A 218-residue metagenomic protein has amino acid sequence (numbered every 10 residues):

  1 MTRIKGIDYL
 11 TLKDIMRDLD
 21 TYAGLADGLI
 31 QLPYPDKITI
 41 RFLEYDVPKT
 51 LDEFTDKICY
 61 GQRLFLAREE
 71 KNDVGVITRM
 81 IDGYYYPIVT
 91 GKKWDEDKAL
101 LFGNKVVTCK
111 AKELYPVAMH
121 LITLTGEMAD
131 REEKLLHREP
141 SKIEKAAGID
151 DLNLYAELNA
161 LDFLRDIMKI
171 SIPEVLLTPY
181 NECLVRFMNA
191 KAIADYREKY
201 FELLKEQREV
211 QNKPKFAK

Functional and structural regions predicted by a protein language model:
M1-L204: An amphipathic, hydrophobic-aromatic interaction surface with interspersed Lys/Arg that forms lipid/phosphate-bearing
E202-K218: Short acidic DE-rich linear segments
